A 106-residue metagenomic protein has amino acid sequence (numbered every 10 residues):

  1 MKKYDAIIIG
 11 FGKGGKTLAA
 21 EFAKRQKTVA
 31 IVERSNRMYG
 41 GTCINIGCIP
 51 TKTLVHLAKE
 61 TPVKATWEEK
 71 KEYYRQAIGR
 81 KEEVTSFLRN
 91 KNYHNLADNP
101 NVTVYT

Functional and structural regions predicted by a protein language model:
M1-G12: Beta1/beta-strand and adjacent pyrophosphate-binding region of the FAD-binding site in flavoprotein oxidoreductases
K2, E21, R25-K27, E33-T106: Glycine-rich flavin
I9, V32-E33: The conserved SAM/SAH-binding core of class I Rossmann-like methyltransferase domains, concentrating on the hydrophobic
G15-K16: N-terminal Rossmann-fold NAD(P) dinucleotide-binding loop
